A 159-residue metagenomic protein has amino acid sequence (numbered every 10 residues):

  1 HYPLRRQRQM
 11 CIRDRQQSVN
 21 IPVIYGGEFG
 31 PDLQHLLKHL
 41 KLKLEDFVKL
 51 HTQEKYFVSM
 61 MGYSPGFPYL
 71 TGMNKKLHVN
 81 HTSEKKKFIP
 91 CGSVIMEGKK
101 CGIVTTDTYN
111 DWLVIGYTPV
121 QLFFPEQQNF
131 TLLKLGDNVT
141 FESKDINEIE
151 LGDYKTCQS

Functional and structural regions predicted by a protein language model:
H1-I12: Single conserved hydrophobic/aromatic residue that forms the stacking wall/gate of nucleotide- or nucleobase-binding
Q9, R15-S159: Glycine-rich active-site loops that engage anionic ligands at enzyme catalytic sites
